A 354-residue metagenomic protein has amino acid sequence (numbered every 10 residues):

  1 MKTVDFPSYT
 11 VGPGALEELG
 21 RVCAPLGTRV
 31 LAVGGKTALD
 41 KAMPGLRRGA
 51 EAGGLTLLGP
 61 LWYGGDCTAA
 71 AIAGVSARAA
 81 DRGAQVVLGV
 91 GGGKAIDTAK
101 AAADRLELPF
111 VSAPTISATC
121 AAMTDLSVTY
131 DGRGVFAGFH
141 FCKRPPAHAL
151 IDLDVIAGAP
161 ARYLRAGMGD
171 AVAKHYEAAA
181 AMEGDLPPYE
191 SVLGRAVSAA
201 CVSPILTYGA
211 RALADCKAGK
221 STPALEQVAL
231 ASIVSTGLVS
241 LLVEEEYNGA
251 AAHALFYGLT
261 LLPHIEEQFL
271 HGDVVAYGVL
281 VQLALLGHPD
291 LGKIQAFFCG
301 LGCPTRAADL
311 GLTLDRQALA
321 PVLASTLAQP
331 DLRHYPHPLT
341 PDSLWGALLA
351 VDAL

Functional and structural regions predicted by a protein language model:
M1-Q85: ATP/NTP phosphate-donor binding region
M1-T3, C23-P25, A80-R82, A103 (+5 more regions): Solvent-exposed alpha-helices and their adjacent loops that cap or buttress functional pockets in soluble metabolic
K2, A15, H288-L354: C-terminal charged capping/lid subdomain of soluble metabolic enzymes
L16, L39-M43, A69, K94-A101 (+2 more regions): Short glycine/serine/threonine-rich phosphate/pyrophosphate-binding segments that cradle anionic phosphate groups
A79-S117: A short, small-residue-rich loop immediately preceding and capping a beta-strand
D104-V197: A glycine/threonine-rich phosphate-anchoring loop and its flanking beta-alpha core in nucleotide/phosphate-binding
P187-F297: Active-site segments that bind and position negatively charged phosphate/pyrophosphate groups
